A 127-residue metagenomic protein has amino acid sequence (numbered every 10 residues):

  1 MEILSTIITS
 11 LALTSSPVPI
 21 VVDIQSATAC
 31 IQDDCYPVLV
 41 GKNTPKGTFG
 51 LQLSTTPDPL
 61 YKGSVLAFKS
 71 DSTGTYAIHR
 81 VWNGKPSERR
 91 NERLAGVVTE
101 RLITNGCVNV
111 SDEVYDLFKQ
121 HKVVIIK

Functional and structural regions predicted by a protein language model:
I3-T48, I126-K127: Intrinsically disordered, low-complexity, Pro/Ser/Thr/Asn/Gly/Ala-rich spacer/linker segments adjacent to signal
K42-Q52, S87-R90: Short, surface-exposed linear segments at secondary-structure transitions and domain or protein termini
T55-K127: Exported/periplasmic cell-wall-interacting domains
